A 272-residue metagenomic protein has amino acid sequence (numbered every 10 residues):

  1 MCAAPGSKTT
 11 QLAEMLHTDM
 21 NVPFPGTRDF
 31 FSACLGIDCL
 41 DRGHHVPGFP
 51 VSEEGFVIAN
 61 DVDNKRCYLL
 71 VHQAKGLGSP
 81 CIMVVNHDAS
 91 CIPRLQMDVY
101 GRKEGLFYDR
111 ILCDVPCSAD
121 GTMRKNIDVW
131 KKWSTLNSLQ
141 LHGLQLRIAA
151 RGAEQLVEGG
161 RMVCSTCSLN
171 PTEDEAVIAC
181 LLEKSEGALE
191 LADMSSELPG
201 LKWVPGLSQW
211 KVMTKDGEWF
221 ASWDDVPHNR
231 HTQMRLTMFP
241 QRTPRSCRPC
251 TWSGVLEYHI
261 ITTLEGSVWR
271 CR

Functional and structural regions predicted by a protein language model:
M1-R272: S-adenosylmethionine
